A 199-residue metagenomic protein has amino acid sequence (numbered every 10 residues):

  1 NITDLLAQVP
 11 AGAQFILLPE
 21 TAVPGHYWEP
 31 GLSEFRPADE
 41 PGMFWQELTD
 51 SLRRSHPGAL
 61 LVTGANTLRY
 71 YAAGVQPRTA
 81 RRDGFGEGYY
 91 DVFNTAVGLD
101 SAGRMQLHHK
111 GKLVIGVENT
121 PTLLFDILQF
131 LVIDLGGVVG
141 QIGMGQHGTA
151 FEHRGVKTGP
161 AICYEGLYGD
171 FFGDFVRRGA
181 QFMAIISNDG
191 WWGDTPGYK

Functional and structural regions predicted by a protein language model:
N1-K199: Enzyme catalytic cores with a strong preference for nitrogen-chemistry domains
